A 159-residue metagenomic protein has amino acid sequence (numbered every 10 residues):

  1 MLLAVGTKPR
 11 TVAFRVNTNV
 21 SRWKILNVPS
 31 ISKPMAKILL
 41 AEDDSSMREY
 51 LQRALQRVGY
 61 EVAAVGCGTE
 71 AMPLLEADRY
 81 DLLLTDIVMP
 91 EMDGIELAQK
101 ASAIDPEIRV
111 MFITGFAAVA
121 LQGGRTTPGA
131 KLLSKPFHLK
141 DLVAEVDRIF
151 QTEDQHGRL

Functional and structural regions predicted by a protein language model:
M1-L39, K140-L159: Non-catalytic signal-transmission and effector/linker regions of two-component phosphorelay proteins
M35-S46, L51-L55, L83, A101: Conserved acidic segment of CheY-like receiver
D44-A63, A130, I149: Two-component/phosphorelay signaling modules centered on CheY-like receiver
A64-P73, G94: Helix N-cap/capping motif at the beta->alpha junctions
P73, I95-E107: Short amphipathic alpha-helix used as the core "switch/output" element in two-component signaling
D86: Active-site residues of response regulator receiver
M89: Receiver (REC) domain active-site loop signature in two-component systems and cognate sites in sensor histidine kinases
